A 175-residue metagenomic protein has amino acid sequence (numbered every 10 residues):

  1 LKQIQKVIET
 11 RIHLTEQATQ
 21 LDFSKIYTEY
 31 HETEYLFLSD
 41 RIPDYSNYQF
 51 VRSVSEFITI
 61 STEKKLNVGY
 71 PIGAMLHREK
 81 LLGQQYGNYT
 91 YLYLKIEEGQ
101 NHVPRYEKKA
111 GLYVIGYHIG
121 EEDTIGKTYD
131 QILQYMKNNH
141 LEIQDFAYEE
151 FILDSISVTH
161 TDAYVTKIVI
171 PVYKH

Functional and structural regions predicted by a protein language model:
K2-H175: A solvent-exposed interaction/effector surface
